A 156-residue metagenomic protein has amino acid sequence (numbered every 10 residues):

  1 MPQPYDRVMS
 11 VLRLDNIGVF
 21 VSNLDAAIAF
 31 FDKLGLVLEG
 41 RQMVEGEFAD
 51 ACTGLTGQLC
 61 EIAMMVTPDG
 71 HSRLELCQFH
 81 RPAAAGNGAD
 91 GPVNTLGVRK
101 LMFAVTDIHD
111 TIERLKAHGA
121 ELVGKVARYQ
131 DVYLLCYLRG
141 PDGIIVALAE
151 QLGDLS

Functional and structural regions predicted by a protein language model:
P2-S10, R41-M43, M64, S72-C77 (+3 more regions): Vicinal oxygen chelate
V8, R13-D15, V19: Terminal, regulation- and interaction-focused segments at domain boundaries
V11, G54-L59, P92-T95: A generic structural micro-feature
L14-N16, L96-K100: Eukaryotic phosphotyrosine signaling hubs
G18-F20, M102-A104: Residues within well-ordered beta-strands of beta-sheet-rich folds
F20-H71, A117, C136-R139: Core segments of cupin and vicinal oxygen chelate
S22, C77-R81: Short beta-strand-to-loop junctions in surface cap/lid or active-site-entrance loops
L59, A84-G86: Short acidic (Asp/Glu) patches
